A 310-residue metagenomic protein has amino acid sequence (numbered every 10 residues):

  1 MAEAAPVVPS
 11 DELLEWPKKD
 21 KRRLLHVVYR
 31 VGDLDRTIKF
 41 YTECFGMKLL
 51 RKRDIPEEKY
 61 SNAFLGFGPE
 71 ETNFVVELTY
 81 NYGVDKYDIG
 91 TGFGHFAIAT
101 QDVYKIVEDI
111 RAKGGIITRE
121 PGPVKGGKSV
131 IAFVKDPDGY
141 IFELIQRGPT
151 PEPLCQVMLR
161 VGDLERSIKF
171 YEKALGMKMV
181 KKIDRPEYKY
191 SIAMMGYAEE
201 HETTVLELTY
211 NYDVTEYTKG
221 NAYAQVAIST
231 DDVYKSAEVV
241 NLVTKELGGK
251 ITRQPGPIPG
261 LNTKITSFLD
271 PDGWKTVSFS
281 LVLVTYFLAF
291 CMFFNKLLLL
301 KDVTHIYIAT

Functional and structural regions predicted by a protein language model:
A2-D11, R22, G32-D35, E70-N73 (+6 more regions): Vicinal oxygen chelate
K18-R22, V28-N73, K125, M158-L206 (+1 more regions): Core segments of cupin and vicinal oxygen chelate
L50, F74, T118, F142 (+3 more regions): Generic structural signal for well-ordered beta-strand positions
R51, L144-G148, K181, S278-T285 (+1 more regions): Short beta->alpha transition motifs characteristic of CBS
K59-N62, S129-I131, Y190-I192, T263-I265 (+1 more regions): Short hydrophobic/aromatic beta-strand or adjacent loop that forms the aromatic wall/cage of a ligand/substrate-binding
F287-L298: Hydrophobic alpha-helical signal peptides and transmembrane signal-/tail-anchor segments that drive secretory-pathway
